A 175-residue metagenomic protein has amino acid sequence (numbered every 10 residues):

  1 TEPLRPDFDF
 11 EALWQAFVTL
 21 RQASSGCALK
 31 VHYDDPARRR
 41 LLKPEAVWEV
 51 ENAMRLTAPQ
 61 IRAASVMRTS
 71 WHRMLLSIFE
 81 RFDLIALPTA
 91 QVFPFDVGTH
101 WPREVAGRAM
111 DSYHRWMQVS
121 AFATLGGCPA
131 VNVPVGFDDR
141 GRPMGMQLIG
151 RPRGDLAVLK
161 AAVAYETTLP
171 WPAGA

Functional and structural regions predicted by a protein language model:
T1-F8: Acidic-enriched catalytic cores of C-N bond-cleaving enzymes acting on peptides and small amides
E11, Q15-Q22, P102-R103, M146-L148: Short low-complexity, flexible loop/linker segments enriched in glycine and/or proline with clustered acidic
L13, F93-G98, R142: Short glycine-/acidic-enriched loop or helix-start segments at secondary-structure transitions that form or flank
V18, Y113-G126: Hydrophobic alpha-helical segments in the ANL/AMP-binding
T19-L76, P88, V92, N132-V135 (+1 more regions): Short helix-loop capping/hinge segments that flank enzyme active sites or metal/cofactor-binding pockets
I61-V66, R73, R81, T124-A175: Structural helix-boundary/capping segments
A63, F95-W116: Short, surface-exposed loop/helix-turn segments at secondary-structure junctions that function as lids/hinges flanking
L84: Short, Asp-centered acidic motifs that coordinate Mg2+ and/or phosphate in catalytic or ligand-binding sites
